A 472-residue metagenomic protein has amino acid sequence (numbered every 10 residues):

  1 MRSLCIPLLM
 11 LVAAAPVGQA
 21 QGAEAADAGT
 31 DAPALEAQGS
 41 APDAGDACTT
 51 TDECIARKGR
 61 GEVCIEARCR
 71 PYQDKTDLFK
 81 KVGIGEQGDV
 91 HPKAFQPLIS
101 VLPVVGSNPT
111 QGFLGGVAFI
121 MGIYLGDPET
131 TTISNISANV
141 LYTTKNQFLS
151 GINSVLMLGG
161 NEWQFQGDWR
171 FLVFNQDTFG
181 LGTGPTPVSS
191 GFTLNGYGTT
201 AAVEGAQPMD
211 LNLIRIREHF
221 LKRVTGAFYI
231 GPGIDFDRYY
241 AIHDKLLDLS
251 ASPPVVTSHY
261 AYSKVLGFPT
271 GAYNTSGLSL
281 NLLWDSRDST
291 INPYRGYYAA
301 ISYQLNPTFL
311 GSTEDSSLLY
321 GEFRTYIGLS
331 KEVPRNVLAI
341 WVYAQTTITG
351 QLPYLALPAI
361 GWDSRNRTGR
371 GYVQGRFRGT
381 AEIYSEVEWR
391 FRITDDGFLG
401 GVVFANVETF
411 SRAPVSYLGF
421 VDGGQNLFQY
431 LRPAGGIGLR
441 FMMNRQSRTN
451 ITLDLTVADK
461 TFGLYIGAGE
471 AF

Functional and structural regions predicted by a protein language model:
G18-A25, A37: Boundary at the C-terminal end of the N-terminal hydrophobic targeting segment
L35-P71: Secreted, cysteine-rich disulfide-bonded mini-domains of extracellular proteins
C54, E86-P92, M121-P128, N153-G160 (+9 more regions): Outer-membrane beta-barrel proteins
V90-V101, G106-N274, G375-R376, S447-T452 (+1 more regions): Gram-negative/organellar outer-membrane beta-barrel architecture
I99-V101, F113-V117, F148-I152, N212-E218 (+9 more regions): Hydrophobic, lipid-facing positions within transmembrane beta-strands of outer-membrane proteins
V101-P103, I136-V140, F165-W169, I230-P232 (+8 more regions): Membrane-embedded beta-strand positions of outer-membrane beta-barrel proteins
K264, F268-G271, L278-A413, F420: C-terminal outer-membrane beta-barrel translocator/porin domains of Gram-negative envelope proteins and their
Y417-A471: C-terminal beta-signal and terminal closure region of outer-membrane beta-barrel proteins
